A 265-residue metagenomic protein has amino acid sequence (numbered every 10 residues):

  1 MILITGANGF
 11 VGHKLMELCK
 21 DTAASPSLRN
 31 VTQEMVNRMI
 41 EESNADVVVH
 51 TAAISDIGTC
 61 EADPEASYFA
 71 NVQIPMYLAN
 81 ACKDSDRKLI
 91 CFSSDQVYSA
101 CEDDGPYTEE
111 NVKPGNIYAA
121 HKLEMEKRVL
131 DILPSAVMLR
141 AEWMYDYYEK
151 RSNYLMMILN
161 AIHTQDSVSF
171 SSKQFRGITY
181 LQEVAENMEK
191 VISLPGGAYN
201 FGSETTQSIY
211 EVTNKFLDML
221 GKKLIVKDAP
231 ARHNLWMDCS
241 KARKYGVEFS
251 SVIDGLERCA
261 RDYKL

Functional and structural regions predicted by a protein language model:
M1-C19: N-terminal Rossmann NAD(P)H-binding glycine-rich loop of SDR-like oxidoreductase domains
T5, V48-A52, L89-D95, L139-A141: SDR active-site strand-loop-helix element
A23-E34: Rossmann-fold cofactor-recognition segment
T32-A70, A81-K83: NAD(P)H-binding glycine-rich loop region in Rossmannoid oxidoreductase-like domains and their noncatalytic homologs
F69, Q73-Y77, V97-L139, Y145: Catalytic helix-loop patch of NAD(P)-dependent Rossmann-fold dehydrogenases
K127-R176, E183: NAD(P)-dependent short-chain dehydrogenase/reductase
N187-M188, S193-N234, D238-C239: Mid/C-terminal beta-alpha module of Rossmann-like enzyme folds, strongest in SDR-family dehydrogenases/epimerases
K222-I225, A229-L265: C-terminal amphipathic/interface module of NAD(P)-dependent oxidoreductases and related NAD-binding regulators
